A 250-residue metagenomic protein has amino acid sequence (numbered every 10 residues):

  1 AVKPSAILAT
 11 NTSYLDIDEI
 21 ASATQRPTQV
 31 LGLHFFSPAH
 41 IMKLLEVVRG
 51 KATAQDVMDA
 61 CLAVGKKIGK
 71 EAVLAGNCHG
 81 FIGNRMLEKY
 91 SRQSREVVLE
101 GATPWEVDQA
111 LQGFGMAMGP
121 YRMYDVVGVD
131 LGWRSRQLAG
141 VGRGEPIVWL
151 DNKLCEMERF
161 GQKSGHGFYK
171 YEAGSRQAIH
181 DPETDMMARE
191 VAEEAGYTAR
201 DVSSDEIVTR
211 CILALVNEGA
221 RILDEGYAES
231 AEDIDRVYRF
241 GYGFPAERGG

Functional and structural regions predicted by a protein language model:
A1-G250: N-terminal glycine-rich phosphate-binding loop for ADP-containing cofactors
